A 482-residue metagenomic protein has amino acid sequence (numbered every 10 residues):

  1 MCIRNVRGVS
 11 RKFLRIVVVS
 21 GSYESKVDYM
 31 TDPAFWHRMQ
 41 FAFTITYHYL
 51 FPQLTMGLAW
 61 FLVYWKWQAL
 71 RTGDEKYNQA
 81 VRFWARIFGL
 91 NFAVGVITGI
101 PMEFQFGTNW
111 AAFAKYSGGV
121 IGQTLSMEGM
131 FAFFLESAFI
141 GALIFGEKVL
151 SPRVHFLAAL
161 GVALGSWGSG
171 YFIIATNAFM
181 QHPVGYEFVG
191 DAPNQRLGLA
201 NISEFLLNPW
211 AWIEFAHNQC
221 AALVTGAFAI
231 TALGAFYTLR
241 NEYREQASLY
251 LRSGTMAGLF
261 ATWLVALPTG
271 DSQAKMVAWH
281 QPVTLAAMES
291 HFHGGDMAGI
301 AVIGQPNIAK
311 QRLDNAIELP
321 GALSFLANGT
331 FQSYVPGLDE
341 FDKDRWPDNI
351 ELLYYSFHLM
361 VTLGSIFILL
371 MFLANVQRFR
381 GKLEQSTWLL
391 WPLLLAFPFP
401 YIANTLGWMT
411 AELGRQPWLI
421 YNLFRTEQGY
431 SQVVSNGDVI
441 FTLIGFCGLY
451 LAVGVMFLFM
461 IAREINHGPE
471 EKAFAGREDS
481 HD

Functional and structural regions predicted by a protein language model:
R11-Y29: Short, Lys/Arg-enriched N-terminal segments with co-localized hydrophobic residues within the first ~10-30 amino acids
V27-D482: Polytopic transmembrane helical bundles with strong interfacial aromatic enrichment
